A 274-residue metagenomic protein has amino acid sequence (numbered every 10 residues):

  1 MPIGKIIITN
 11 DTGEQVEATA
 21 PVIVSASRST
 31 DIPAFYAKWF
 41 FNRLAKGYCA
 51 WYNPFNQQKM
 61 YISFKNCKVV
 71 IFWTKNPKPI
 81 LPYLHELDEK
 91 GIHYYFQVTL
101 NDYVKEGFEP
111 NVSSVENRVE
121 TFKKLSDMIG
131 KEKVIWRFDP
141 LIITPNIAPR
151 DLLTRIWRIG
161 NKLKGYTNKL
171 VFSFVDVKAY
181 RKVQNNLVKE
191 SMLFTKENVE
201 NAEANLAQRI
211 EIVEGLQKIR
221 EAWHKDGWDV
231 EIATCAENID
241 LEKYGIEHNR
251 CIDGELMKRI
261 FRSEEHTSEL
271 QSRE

Functional and structural regions predicted by a protein language model:
M1-F108, V115, V119-K131: Conserved Radical SAM active-site core
P2, T9-A20, E200, A204-E265: Flexible, acidic/Gly-rich N-terminal and inter-domain linker regions that tether and position cofactor-handling modules
S29-D31, K75, T99-Y103, D139-L141 (+2 more regions): Active-site beta-loop-alpha junctions enriched in small/polar residues
F40, H85-L87, P149-L152, N185-L187 (+1 more regions): Short, glycine/charged-enriched secondary-structure capping and boundary segments
V104-V112, P140-R150, T195-A207: Surface-exposed cleft-lining segments at the edges of enzyme active sites
E106, T144-N146, K169-E200, C235-H248: Flexible glycine/acidic-rich beta-alpha junction loops that bind and position SAM and/or redox cofactors in anaerobic
N117-V183, G215-A236: Conserved C-terminal portion of the radical SAM core fold that forms the substrate/S-adenosylmethionine-binding
E265-E274: Single conserved hydrophobic/aromatic residue that forms the stacking wall/gate of nucleotide- or nucleobase-binding
